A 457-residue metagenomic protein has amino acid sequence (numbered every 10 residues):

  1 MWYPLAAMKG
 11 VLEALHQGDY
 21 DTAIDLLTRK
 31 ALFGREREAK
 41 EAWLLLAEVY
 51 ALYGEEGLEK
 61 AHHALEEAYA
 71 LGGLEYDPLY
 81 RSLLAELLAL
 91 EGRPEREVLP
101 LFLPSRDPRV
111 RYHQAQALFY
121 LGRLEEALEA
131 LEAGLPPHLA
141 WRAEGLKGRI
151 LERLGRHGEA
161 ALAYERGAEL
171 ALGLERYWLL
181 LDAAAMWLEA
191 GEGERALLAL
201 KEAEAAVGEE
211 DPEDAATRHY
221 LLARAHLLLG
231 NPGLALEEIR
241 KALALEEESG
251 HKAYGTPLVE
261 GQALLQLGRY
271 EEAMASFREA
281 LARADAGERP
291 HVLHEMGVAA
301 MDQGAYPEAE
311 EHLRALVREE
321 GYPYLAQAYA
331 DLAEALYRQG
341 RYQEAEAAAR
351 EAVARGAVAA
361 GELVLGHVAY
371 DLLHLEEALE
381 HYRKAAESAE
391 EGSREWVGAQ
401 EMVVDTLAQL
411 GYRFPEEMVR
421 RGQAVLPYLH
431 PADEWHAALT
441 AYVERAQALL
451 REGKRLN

Functional and structural regions predicted by a protein language model:
L5, E41, Y76-L79, R109 (+12 more regions): Start-of-helix register in tetratricopeptide repeats
A6-R29, F33, A51-L52, R109 (+1 more regions): Alpha-helical segment of the N-proximal tetratricopeptide repeat
K9, L45, L83, H113 (+11 more regions): "A position-specific structural signal for the A-helix of alpha-solenoid helical repeats
G18, G54-E56, G92, G122 (+8 more regions): Residue-level detector of the short coil/turn that links helix A to helix B within each tetratricopeptide repeat
A23, A61, E97-V98, A127 (+8 more regions): Single-residue signature of alpha-solenoid repeat helices
L27, L65, L99-F102, L131 (+9 more regions): Hydrophobic/aromatic packing residues within the alpha-helices of TPR/SEL1-like helical repeat arrays
